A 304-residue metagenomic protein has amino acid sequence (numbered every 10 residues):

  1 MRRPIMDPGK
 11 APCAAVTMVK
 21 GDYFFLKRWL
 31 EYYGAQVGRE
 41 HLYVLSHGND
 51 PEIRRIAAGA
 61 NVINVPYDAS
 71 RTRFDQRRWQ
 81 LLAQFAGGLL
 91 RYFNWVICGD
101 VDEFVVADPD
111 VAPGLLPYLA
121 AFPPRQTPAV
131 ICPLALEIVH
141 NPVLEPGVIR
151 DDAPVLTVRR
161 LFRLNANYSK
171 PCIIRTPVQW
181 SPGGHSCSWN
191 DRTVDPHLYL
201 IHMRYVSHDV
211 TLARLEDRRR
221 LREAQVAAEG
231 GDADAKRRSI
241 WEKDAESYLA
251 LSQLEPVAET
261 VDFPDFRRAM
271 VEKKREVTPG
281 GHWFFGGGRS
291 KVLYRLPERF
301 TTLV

Functional and structural regions predicted by a protein language model:
M1-R28: N-proximal low-complexity "stem/linker" segments adjacent to membrane-targeting elements
T17-D22, G48-N49, E103-V105, A135-E137 (+1 more regions): Short, flexible loop/turn elements at secondary-structure junctions
E31-E40: Short, acidic, metal-binding catalytic loop of nucleotide-sugar glycosyltransferases
R39, F93, R125-P128: Short, high-confidence coil segments that cap the C-terminus of an alpha-helix and link into the following beta-strand
Y43-S46: Short internal beta-strands
D50-G99, A107: Active-site-proximal specificity loops/subdomain of glycosyltransferases
D75-Q80, P109-V304: Catalytic-site signature of metal-activated, phosphate-bearing donor transferases, centered on the GT-A/GT-A-like
L90-R91, C98-V101, A112, L116-L119: Active-site neighborhood of glycoside hydrolase catalytic domains
